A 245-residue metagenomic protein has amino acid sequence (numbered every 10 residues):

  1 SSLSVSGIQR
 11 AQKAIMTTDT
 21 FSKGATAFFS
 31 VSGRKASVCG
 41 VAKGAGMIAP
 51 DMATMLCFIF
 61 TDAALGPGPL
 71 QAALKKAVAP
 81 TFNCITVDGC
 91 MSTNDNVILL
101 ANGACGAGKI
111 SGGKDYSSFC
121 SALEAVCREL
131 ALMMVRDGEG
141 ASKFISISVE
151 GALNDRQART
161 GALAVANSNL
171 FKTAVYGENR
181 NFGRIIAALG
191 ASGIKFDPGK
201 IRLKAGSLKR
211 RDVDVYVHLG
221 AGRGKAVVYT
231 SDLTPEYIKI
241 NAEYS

Functional and structural regions predicted by a protein language model:
S1-S245: A structural signal for small-residue-enriched, beta-sheet-centric alpha/beta enzyme cores and oligomeric scaffold folds
